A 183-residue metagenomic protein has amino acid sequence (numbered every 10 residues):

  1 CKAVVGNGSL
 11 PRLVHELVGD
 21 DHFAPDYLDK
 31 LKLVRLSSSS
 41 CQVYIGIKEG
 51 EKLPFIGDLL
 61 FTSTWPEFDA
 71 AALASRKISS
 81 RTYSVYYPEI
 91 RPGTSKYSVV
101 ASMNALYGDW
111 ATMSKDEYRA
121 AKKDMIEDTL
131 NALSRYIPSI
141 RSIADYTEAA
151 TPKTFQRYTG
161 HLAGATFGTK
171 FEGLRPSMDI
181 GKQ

Functional and structural regions predicted by a protein language model:
C1-T94: Mid-domain catalytic core of redox enzymes that form a hydrophobic substrate pocket/lid adjacent to a catalytic redox
P11-V18, S95-T129: Conserved FAD/dinucleotide-binding core of flavoprotein oxidoreductases
L13-V14, Y27, L31, S114 (+3 more regions): Generic structural signal of hydrophobic/aromatic residues within well-ordered alpha-helices of folded domains
F23-Y27, F61-P66, S80, S102-L106 (+2 more regions): Short, low-complexity, polar/charged sequence segments that are solvent-exposed and flexible
L31, D69-L73, Y118-M125, T154-T159: Charged, low-complexity, helix-prone segments enriched in Lys/Glu/Asp/Gln
G50-E51, T94, K115-K153: Flavin-binding catalytic cores
P138-Q183: A glycine-rich dinucleotide-binding beta-alpha-beta segment and adjacent secondary-structure elements that constitute
